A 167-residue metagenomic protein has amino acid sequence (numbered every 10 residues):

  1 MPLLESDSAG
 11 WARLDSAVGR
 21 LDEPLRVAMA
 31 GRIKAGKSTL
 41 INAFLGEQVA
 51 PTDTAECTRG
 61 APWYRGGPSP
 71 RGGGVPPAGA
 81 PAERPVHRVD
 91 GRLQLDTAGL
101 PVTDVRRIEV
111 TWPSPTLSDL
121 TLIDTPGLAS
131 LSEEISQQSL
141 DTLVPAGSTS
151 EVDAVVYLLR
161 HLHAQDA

Functional and structural regions predicted by a protein language model:
M1-D22: N-terminal pre-Walker A segment at the start of P-loop NTPase domains
D22-A167: Globular "head" domains of long coiled-coil molecular machines
